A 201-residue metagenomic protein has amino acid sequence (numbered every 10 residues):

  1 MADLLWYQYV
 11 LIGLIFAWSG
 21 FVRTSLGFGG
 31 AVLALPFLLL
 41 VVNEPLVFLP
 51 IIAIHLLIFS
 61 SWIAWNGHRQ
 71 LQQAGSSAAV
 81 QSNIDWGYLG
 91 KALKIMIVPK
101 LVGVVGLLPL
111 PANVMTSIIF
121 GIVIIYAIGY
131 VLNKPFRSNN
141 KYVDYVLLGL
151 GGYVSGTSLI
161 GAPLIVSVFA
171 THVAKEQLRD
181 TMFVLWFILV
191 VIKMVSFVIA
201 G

Functional and structural regions predicted by a protein language model:
M1-D3, V104-V114, F197-G201: Membrane-interface helix termini and inter-helical loops of multi-pass transporters
M1-L4, Q8, V80, I84 (+6 more regions): Membrane-helix interfacial "entry" motifs
Q8-G87, G152-S155, I160-G201: Small-residue-rich hydrophobic segments that form or flank transmembrane alpha-helices in multi-pass membrane proteins
H55-L56, M96, K100, F120-Y126 (+1 more regions): Residue-level recognition of pore/gate-forming positions within transmembrane alpha-helices of multi-pass
F59-S76, V104, L108-V143: Transmembrane helix exit motif
V80-K94, I118-F120, N139-G149, Q177-V184: Cytoplasmic-side transmembrane-helix entry/capping segments in multi-pass membrane proteins
G90-V104: Specific transmembrane alpha-helical segments of multi-pass solute transporters/efflux pumps, especially DMT/EamA
